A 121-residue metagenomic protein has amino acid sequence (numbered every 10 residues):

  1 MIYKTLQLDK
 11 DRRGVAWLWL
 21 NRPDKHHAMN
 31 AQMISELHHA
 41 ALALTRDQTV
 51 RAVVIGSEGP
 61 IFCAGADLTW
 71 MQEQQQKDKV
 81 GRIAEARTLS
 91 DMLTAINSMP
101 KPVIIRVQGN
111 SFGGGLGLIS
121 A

Functional and structural regions predicted by a protein language model:
M1-E58, T94: Conserved CoA-thioester-binding segment of acyl-CoA-metabolizing enzymes
L18, I55, D67, L118-S120: Hydrophobic/aromatic residues within transmembrane alpha-helices of multi-pass small-molecule transporters
N21, H27, G65, G109 (+1 more regions): Conserved phosphate-binding and hydrolysis motifs of nucleotide-dependent enzymes
Q32-M33, D67-M71, S120-A121: Short, glycine/charged-enriched secondary-structure capping and boundary segments
S57-A95, S111: Glycine- (often His-adjacent) and acidic-residue-rich active-site loop that binds/positions the CoA thioester
S90-A121: Glycine-rich beta-to-alpha active-site loop
